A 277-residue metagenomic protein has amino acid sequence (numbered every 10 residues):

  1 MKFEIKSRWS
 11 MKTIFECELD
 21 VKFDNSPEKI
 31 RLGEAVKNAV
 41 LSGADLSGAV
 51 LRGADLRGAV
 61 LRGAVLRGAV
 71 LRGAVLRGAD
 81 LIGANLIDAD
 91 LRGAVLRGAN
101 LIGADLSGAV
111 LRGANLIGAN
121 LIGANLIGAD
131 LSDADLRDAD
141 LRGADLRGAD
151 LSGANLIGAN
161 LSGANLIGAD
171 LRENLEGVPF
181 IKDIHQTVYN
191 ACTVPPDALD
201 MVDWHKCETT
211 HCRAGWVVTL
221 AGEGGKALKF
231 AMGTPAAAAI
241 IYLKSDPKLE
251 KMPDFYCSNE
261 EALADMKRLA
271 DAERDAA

Functional and structural regions predicted by a protein language model:
M1-R147, S152, D271-A272, A277: Extended, small-residue-rich solenoid/repeat segments and analogous flexible loops that form exposed scaffolds
M1-S42, L175-A277: N-terminal capping/linker segments that flank leucine-rich repeat
